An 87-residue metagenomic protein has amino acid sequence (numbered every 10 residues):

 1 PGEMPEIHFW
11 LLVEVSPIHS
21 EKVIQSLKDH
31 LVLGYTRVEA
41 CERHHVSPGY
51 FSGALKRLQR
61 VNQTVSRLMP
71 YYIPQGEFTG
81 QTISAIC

Functional and structural regions predicted by a protein language model:
P1-G2, R60-C87: Intrinsically disordered, low-complexity basic tails/linkers immediately adjacent to helix-turn-helix/homeobox/MYB/SANT
P1-K22: Short, Lys/Arg-enriched anionic-surface-contact patches
S20-Y35: Short, amphipathic alpha-helical "recognition" segments used to contact nucleic acids or chromatin
E39-S47: Short alpha-helical "recognition helix" segments of helix-turn-helix
S47-P48, Q59: HotDog/MaoC-like acyl-thioester-processing domains
A54-L55, N62: DNA major-groove recognition helix of helix-turn-helix
